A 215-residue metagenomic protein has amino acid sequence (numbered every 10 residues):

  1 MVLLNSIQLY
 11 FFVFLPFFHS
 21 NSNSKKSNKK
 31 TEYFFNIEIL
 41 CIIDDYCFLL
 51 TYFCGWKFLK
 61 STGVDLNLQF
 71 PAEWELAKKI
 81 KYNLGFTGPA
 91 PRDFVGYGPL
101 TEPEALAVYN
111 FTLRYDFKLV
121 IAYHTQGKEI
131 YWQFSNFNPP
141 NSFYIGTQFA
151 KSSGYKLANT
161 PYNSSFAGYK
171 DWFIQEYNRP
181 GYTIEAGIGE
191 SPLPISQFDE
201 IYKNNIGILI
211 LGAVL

Functional and structural regions predicted by a protein language model:
M1, K25, E32, N36-P140 (+1 more regions): Active-site/substrate-binding loop(s) of hydrolase catalytic cores
V2-L4, Q8-L9, K26: N-terminal amphipathic/hydrophobic targeting modules at extreme N-termini, encompassing cleavable Sec/SRP-type signal
S6-Q8, S22, L40: Intrinsically disordered, low-complexity proline-rich regions
F11-F18, F34-F35: Short hydrophobic targeting helices and cationic amphipathic motifs that mediate membrane/organellar targeting
S61, D65, P103, A107-N110 (+5 more regions): Extracytoplasmic/secreted proteins, especially bacterial periplasmic and envelope-associated proteins
P71, L113-D116, G154, I210 (+1 more regions): Sec-exported extracytoplasmic/periplasmic mature domains
Y97, E129-I195: Catalytic cores of processing enzymes, dominated by hydrolases/peptidases, characterized by acidic/His-rich
L193-L215: His/Asp/Glu-rich mid-to-C-terminal helical/loop segments that flank catalytic regions of hydrolases
